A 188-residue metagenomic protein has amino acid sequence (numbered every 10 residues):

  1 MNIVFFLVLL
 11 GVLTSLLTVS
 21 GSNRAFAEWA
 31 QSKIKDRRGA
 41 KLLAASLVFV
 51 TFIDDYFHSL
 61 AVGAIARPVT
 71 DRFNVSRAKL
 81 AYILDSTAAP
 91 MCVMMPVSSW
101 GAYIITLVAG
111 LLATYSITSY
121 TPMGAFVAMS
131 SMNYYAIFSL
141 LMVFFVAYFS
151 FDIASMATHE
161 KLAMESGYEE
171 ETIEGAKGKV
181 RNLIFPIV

Functional and structural regions predicted by a protein language model:
M1-A81: Membrane-embedded alpha-helical segments and adjacent helix-loop junctions characteristic of multi-pass solute
M1-F6, M132-A136, K177-P186: Helical membrane-embedded segments and adjacent short helical loop/helix-boundary regions of multi-pass membrane
V12-L13, T121-V127, T172-E174: Short hinge/gating elements
K41-A45, K79-M94, A176-I187: Alpha-helical transmembrane segments and their helix-start/interface "positive-inside/aromatic belt" motifs in integral
T51-R67, R77-F151: Alpha-helical transmembrane segments and, especially, the helix-loop junctions at the ends of these helices
T70, S131, V188: Residue-level signature of catalytic and energy-coupling elements of molecular machines, predominantly ATP/GTP-dependent
T118, S139-V188: Long, contiguous bundles of hydrophobic transmembrane helices that form the permeation core of multi-pass
